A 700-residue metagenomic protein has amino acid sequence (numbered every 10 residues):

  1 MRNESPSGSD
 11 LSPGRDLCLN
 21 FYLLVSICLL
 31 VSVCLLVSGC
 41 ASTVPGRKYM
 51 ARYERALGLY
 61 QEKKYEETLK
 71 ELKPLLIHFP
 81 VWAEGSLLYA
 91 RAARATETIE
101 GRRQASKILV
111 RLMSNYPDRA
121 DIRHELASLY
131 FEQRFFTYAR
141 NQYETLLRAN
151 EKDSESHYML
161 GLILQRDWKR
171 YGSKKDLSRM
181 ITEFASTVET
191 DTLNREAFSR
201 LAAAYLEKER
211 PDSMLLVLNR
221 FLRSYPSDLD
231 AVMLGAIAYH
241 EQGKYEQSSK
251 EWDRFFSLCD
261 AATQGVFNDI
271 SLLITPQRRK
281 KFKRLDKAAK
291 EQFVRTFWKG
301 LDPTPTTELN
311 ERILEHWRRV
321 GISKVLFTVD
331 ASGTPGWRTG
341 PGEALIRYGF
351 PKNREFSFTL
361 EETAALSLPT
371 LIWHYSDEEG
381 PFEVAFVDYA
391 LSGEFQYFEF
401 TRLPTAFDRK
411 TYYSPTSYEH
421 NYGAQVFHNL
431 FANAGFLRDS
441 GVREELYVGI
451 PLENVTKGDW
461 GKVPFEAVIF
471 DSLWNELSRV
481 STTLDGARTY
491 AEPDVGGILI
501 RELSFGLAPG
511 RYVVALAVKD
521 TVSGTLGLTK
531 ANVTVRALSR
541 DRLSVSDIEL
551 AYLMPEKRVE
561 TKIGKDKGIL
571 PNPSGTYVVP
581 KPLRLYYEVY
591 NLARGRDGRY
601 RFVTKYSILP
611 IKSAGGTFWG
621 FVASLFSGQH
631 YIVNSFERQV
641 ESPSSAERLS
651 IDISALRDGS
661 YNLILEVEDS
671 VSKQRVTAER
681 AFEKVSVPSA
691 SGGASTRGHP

Functional and structural regions predicted by a protein language model:
C40-R91, A95, I99, R103: N-terminal leader/linker segments that initiate helical-solenoid repeat arrays
K48-M50, A83-E84, A120-D121, S154-E155 (+3 more regions): Helix-start (N-cap) detector for alpha-helical repeat units in TPR-like alpha-solenoids, especially tetratricopeptide
E62-K70, A95-R111, Q133-T145, W168-S186 (+2 more regions): Structural signature of tandem alpha-helical TPR/SEL1-like repeats, specifically the intra-repeat loop/turn
L88-R91, E125, M159, R200 (+1 more regions): Canonical tetratricopeptide repeat
R134, R166-D167, L206-P211, L222-D459 (+1 more regions): Residues within mature, well-folded domains
E399-P700: Intrinsically disordered, low-complexity terminal regions enriched in Ser/Thr/Pro/Gly and charged residues
